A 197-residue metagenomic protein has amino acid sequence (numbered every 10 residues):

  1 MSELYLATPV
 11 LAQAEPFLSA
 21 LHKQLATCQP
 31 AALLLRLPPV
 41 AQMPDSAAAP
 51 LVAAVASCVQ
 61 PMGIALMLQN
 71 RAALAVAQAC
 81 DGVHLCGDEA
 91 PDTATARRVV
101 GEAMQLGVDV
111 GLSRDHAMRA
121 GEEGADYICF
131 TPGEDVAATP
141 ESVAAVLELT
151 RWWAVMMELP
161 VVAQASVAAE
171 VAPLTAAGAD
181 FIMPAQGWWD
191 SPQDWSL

Functional and structural regions predicted by a protein language model:
M1-G82, E89, V99-V108, L112-D126 (+4 more regions): Conserved N-terminal beta1-alpha1 strand-loop-helix module at the mouth
C86, T131, A185-Q186: Beta->alpha turn/N-cap motifs
G87-P91, G133-M156: Flexible, gly/pro- and Lys/Arg-enriched active-site loops
A96: Phosphate-handling DNA/RNA-contact segment within nucleic-acid enzymes
